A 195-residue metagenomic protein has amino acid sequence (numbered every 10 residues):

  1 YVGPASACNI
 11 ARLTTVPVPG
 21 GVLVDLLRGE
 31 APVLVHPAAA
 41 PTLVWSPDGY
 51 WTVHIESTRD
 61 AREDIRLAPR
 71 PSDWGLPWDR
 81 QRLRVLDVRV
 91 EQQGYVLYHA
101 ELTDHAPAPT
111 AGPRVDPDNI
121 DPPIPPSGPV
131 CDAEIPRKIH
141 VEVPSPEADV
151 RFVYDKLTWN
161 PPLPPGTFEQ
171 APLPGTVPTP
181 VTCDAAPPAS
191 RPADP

Functional and structural regions predicted by a protein language model:
Y1-V22, V150: An acidic-aromatic
I10, T179-C183: Cysteine-rich, disulfide-bonded extracellular modules and peptides in secreted proteins and receptor ectodomains
V18, L27-V35: Sec/Tat-exported extracytoplasmic proteins
L23, E30, S145-P146: Compositionally biased, intrinsically disordered linkers/stalks adjacent to structured regions
A40-G175, P180: Gly/Pro-enriched, hydrophobic low-complexity segments that function as extracytoplasmic propeptides/linkers
